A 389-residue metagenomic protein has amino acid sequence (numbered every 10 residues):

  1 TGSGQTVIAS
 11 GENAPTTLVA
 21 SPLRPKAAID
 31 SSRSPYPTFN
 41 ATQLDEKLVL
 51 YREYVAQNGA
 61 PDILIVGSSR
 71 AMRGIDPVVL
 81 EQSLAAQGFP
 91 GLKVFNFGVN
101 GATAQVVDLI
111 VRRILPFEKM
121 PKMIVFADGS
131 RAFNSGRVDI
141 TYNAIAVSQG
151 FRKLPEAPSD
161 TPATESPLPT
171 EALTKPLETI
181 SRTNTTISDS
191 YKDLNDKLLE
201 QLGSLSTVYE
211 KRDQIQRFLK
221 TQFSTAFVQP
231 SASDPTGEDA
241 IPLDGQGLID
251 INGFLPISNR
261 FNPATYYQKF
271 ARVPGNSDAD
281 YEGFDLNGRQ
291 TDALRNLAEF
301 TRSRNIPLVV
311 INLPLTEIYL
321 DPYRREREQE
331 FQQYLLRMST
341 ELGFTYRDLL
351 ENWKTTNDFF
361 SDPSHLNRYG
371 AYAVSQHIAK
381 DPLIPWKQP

Functional and structural regions predicted by a protein language model:
G2-F89: Membrane/wall-proximal cationic-aromatic binding patches
Q43-R52, P77-V79, V107-R113, D292-L297 (+1 more regions): Alpha-helical scaffolding within the catalytic cores of extracellular/periplasmic polymer-degrading hydrolases
V55-V66, P90-F97, F270-E282, I318: Acidic/histidine-rich, surface-exposed loop or edge segments in extracytoplasmic proteins
G59-T161: Membrane-embedded segments
L64-A71, N96-G101, D280-N287, L297 (+2 more regions): Second-shell loop/turn segments in exported
A144-R304: Secreted/periplasmic serine-hydrolase-like ester/acetyl group-modifying domain
L286-S364: Extended hydrophobic/aromatic segments used for targeting, binding, or gating
D362-P389: Histidine-centered active-site loop/cap adjacent to the catalytic His in serine esterases/O-acetyl transfer systems
